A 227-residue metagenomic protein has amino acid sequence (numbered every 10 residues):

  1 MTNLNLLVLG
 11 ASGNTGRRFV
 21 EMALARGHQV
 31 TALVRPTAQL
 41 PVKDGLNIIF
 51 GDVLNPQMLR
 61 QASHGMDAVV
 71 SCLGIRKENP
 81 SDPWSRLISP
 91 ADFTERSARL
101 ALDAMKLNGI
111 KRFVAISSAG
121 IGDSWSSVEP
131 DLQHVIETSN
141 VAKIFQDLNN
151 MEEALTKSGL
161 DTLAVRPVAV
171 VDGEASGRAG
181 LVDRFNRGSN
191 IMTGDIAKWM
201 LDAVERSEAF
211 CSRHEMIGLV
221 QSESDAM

Functional and structural regions predicted by a protein language model:
L6, A38-R96, L100, A104-L107 (+2 more regions): NAD(P)H-binding glycine-rich loop region in Rossmannoid oxidoreductase-like domains and their noncatalytic homologs
L6-R26: N-terminal Rossmann NAD(P)H-binding glycine-rich loop of SDR-like oxidoreductase domains
L9, L33, C72-L73, F113-A119 (+1 more regions): SDR active-site strand-loop-helix element
T37, W84-P90, R96-K143, K157: Conserved Rossmann-fold NAD(P)-dependent oxidoreductase catalytic core, especially the SDR/UDP-sugar
E152-G173: Conserved beta-loop-beta element that borders a ligand/cofactor-binding pocket
R187-I196: A conserved structural motif in NAD(P)-dependent oxidoreductases
A203-A226: Core catalytic loop region at the nicotinamide-binding pocket of NAD(P)H-dependent oxidoreductases
